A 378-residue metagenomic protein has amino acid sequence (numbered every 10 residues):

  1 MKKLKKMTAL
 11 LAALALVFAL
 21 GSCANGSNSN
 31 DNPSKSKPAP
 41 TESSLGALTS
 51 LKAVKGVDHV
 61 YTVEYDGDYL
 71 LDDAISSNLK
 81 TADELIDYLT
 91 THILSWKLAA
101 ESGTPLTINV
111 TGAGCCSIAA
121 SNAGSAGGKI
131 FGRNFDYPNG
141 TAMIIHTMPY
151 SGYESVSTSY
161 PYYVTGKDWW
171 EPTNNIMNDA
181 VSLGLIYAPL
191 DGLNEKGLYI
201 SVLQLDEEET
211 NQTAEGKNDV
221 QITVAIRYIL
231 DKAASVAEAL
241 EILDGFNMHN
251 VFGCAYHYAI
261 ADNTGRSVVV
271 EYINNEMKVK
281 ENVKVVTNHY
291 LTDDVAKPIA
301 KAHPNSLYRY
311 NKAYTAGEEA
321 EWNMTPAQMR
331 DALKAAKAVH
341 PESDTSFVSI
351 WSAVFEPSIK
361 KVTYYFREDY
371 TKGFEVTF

Functional and structural regions predicted by a protein language model:
M1-L11: Bacterial N-terminal signal peptides that target proteins for export
L11-A19: Bacterial N-terminal signal peptides
G21-R227, D231-A234, W322-F378: N-terminal mature-domain region immediately after signal-peptide cleavage in secreted/organellar precursors
S155-Y162, I186, T292-N311: A recognition module on extended beta-rich or small alphabeta surfaces enriched in W/G with H and D/E
I226-M248: Short N-terminal edge-element motif at the start of the domain
G253-D293, K297: Extended amphipathic alpha-helical segments with heptad-repeat/coiled-coil character used for oligomerization, fusion
S306-A327: Long, charge-rich alpha-helical interaction segments
